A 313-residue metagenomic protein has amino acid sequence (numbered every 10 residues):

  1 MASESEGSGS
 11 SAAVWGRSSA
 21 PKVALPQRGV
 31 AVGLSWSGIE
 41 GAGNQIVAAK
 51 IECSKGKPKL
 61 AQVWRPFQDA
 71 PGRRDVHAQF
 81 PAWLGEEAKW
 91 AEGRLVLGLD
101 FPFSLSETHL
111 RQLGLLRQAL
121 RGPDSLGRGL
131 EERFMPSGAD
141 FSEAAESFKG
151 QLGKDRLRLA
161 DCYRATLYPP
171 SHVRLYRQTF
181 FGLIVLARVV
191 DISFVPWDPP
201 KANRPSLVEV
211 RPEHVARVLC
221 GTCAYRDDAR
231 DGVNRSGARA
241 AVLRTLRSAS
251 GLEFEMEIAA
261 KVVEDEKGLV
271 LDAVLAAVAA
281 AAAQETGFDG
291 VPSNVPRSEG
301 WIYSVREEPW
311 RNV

Functional and structural regions predicted by a protein language model:
S3-S11, S19: Serine residues within intrinsically disordered or low-complexity segments
A13-V32, W36-V313: RNase H-like (RuvC/DEDD) metal-dependent nuclease/polynucleotide-processing core
